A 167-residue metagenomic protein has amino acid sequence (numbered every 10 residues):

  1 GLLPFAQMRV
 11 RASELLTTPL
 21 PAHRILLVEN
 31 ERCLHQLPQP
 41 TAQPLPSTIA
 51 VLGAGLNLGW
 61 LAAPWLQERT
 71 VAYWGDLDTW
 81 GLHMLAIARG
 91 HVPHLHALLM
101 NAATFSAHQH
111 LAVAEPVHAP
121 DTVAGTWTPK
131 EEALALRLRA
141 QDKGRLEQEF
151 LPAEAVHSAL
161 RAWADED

Functional and structural regions predicted by a protein language model:
G1-R69, W80, A86-A97, A103-D167: Nucleic-acid enzyme cleavage-core boundary/entry regions
D76: Catalytic palm subdomain of template-directed nucleic-acid polymerases, centered on the conserved carboxylate motif
